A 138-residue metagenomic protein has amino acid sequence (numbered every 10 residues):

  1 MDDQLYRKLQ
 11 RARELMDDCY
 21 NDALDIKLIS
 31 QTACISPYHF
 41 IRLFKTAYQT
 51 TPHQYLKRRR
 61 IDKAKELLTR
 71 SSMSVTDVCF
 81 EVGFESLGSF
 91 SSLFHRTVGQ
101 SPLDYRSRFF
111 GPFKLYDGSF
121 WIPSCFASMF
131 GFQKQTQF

Functional and structural regions predicted by a protein language model:
M1-R7: Basic, helix-initiating cap at the start of DNA-binding domains
L5, A33, L68: Charged, low-complexity surface patches
Q10, E14-D18, A23, A47-V82 (+1 more regions): Terminal helix-turn-helix DNA-binding modules in bacterial transcription factors
R11, K27-L56, E81-S101: Basic/polar phosphate-binding segments, predominantly the helix-turn-helix DNA-binding elements of transcriptional
L87-P123: A mid-sequence interfacial segment
K134-F138: Intrinsic, short, N-terminal disordered tails of RNA polymerase sigma-factor systems
